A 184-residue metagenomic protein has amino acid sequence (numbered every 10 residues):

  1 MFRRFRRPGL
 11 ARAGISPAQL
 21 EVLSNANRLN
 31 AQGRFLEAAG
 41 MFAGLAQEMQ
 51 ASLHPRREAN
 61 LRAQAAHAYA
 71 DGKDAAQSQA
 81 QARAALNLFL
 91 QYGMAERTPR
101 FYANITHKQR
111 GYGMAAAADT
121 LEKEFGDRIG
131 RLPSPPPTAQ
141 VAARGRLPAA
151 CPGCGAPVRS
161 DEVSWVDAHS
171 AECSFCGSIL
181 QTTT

Functional and structural regions predicted by a protein language model:
M1-R3, Q32-G44, A75-R83: Helix-turn-helix repeat elements of alpha-solenoid scaffolds
G9-A51: Alpha-helical segment of the N-proximal tetratricopeptide repeat
A11, A18, A38, A51 (+4 more regions): Residues that mark the junctions of alpha-helical repeat units in TPR/alpha-solenoid scaffolds
N25, L45, E58, Q64-A65 (+3 more regions): Structural register within alpha-helical repeat arrays
N30, Q50, Y69-A70, F89-L90 (+1 more regions): Hydrophobic/aromatic side-chain positions at a characteristic register within alpha-helices of tetratricopeptide repeats
F35-L36, P55, A75, A95 (+1 more regions): TPR-repeat structural position
A46-E48, L86-N87, G126-D127: Amphipathic alpha-helical segments of tetratricopeptide repeats
G113-T184: Cys/His-clustered metal-coordination modules, chiefly Zn-binding fingers
